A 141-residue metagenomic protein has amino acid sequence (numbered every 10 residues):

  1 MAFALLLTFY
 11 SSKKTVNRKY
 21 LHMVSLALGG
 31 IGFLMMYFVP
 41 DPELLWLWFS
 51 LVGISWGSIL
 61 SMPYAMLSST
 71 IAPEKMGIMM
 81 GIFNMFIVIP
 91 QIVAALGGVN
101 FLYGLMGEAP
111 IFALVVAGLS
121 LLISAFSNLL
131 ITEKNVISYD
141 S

Functional and structural regions predicted by a protein language model:
F3-N17: Helix-to-loop junctions at the C-terminal end of transmembrane segments in multipass secondary transporters
T8-F9, Q91-A109: Transmembrane alpha-helix termini and helix-breaking/packing motifs in multi-pass membrane transporters
N17, N100-L122: A membrane-interface helix-boundary motif in multi-pass transporters
A27, S50, G81-I89: Transmembrane alpha-helical cores of Major Facilitator Superfamily
A27-P40: C-terminal ends and interior cores of transmembrane alpha-helices in multi-pass membrane transporters/permeases
L44-I59: Hydrophobic core of transmembrane alpha-helices in multi-pass small-molecule transporters, especially MFS/SLC-type
S58-A72: Intracellular juxtamembrane helix-capping segments at the cytosolic ends of symmetry-related transmembrane helices
I71-F83: Loop-to-transmembrane helix entry/capping segments in MFS-fold secondary transporters and related SLC/MFSD carriers
